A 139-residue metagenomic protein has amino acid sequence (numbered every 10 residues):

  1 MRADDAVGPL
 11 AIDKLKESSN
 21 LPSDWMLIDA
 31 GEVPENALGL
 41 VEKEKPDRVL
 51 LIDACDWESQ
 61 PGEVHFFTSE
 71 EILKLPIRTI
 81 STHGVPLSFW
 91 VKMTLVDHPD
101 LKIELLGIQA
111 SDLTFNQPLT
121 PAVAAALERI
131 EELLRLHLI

Functional and structural regions predicted by a protein language model:
M1-A110, Q117-R129, L133-I139: N-terminal catalytic or cofactor-binding beta/alpha core of small enzyme domains
